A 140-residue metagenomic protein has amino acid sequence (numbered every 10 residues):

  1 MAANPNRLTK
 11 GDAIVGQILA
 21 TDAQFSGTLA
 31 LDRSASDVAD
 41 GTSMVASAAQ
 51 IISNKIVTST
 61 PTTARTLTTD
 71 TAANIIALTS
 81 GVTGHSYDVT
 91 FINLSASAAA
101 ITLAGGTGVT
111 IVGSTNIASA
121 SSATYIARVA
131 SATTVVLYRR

Functional and structural regions predicted by a protein language model:
M1-K10, V15-G16, T21, G27: Parallel beta-helix/beta-solenoid repeats that form elongated, surface-exposed shafts/blades used for receptor binding
A3, D70-T71, G81-V82, T115-A118: Surface-exposed beta-strand edges and their flanking turn/coil or helix-capping segments
G11, V15, D88-T90, I111-S114: Intrinsically disordered, low-complexity segments enriched in polar/charged residues with Gly/Pro, especially when
Q17-G105, R128-R140: Exposed extracellular interaction/assembly regions and N-terminal maturation sites
G106-A120: Terminal beta-strand-rich extracellular "head" domains that mediate receptor/glycan or other ligand binding
